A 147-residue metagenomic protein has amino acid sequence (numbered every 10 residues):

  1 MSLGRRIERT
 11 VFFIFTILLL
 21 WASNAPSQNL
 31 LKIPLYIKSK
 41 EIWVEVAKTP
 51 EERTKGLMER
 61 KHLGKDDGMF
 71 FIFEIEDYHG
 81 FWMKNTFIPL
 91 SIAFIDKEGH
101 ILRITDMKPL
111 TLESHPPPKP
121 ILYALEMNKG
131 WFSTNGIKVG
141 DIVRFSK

Functional and structural regions predicted by a protein language model:
L3-F12: Bacterial N-terminal signal peptides that target proteins for export
G4, L19-W21, Y36: Compositionally biased amphipathic helical and low-complexity segments enriched in hydrophobic
V11-W21: Bacterial N-terminal signal peptides
A22-S27: Boundary at the C-terminal end of the N-terminal hydrophobic targeting segment
Q28-K147: Compact, glycine-rich, soluble single-domain proteins
